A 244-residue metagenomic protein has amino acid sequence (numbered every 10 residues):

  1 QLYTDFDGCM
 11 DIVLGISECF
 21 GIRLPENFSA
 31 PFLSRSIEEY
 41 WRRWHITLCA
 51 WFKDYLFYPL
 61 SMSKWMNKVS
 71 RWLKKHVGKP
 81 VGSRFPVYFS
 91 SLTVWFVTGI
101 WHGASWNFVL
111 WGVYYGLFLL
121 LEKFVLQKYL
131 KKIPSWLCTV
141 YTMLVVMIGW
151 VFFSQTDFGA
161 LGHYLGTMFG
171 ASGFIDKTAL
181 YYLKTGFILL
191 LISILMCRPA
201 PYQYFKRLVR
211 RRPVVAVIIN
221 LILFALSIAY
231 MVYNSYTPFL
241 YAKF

Functional and structural regions predicted by a protein language model:
Q1-K243: Membrane-embedded transmembrane alpha-helical bundles that form the catalytic cores of multi-pass lipid-modifying
